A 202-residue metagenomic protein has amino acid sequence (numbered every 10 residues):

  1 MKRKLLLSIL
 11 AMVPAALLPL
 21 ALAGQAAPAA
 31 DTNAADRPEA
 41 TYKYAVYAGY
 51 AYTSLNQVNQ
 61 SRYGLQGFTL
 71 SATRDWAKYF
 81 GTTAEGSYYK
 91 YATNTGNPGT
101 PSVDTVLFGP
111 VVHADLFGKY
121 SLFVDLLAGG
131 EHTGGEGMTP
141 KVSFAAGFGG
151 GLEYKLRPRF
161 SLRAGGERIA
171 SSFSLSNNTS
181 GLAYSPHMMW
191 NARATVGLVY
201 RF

Functional and structural regions predicted by a protein language model:
M1-K4: Positively charged n-region of N-terminal signal peptides that target proteins for export
I9-A21: Bacterial N-terminal signal peptides
L22-W76, Y88, R193-F202: Short glycine/proline- and aromatic-enriched beta-strand/turn motifs that initiate or cap beta-hairpins
A35-R37, N56-S61, T95-P101, G135-P140 (+1 more regions): Outer-membrane beta-barrel domain signature
G49-A51, L127-G129, G165-E167: Generic beta-structure capping elements
S54, V112, H132, A170-S171: Active-site micro-motifs of SAM-dependent methyltransferase domains
S71-G149, E153-F160, N191-F202: Gram-negative (and chloroplast) outer-membrane scaffold detector with strong preference for beta-barrel transmembrane
R157-F202: Predominantly the C-terminal beta-signal and adjacent terminal strand-loop region of outer-membrane beta-barrel
